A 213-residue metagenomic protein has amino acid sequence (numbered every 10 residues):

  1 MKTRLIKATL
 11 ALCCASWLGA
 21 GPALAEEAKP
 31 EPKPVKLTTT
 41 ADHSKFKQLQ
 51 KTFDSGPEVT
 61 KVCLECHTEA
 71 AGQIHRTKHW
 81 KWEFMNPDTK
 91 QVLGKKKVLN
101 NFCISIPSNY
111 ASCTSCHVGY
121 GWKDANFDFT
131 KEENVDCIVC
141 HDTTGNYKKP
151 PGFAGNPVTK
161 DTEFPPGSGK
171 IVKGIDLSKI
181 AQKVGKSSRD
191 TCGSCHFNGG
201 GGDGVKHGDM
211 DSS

Functional and structural regions predicted by a protein language model:
M1-L10: Bacterial N-terminal signal peptides that target proteins for export
T9-G19: Bacterial N-terminal signal peptides
A25-S188, G193-S213: Sequence context of c-type cytochrome heme-c attachment sites
